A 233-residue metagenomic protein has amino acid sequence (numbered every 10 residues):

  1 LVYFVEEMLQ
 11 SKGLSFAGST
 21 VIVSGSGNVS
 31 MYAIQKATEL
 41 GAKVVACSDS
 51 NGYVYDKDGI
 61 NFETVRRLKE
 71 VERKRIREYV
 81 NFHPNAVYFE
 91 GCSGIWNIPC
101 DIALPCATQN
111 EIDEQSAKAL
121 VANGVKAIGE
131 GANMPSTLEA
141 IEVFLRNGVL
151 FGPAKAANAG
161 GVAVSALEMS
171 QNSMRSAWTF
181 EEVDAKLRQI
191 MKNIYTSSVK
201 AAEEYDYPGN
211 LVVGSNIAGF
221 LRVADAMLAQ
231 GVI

Functional and structural regions predicted by a protein language model:
L1-L9, A33, V162-A166, V223-A224: Buried hydrophobic packing segments
V2, E6, Q35, E114 (+1 more regions): Amphipathic, non-transmembrane alpha-helical secondary structure
Y3-N97: Glycine-rich phosphate/diphosphate-binding loop of Rossmann-like nucleotide-binding domains
V29-A33, E111-Q115, S136-L138, A159-G161: Short glycine/serine/threonine-rich phosphate/pyrophosphate-binding segments that cradle anionic phosphate groups
E90-C100, N110-A127: Rossmann-fold NAD(P) dinucleotide-binding segment
L104-C106, G131: Short, well-ordered coil/turn residues at beta-beta hairpins and beta-strand->alpha-helix junctions within
V121-I233: Adenosine-phosphate binding glycine-rich loop
